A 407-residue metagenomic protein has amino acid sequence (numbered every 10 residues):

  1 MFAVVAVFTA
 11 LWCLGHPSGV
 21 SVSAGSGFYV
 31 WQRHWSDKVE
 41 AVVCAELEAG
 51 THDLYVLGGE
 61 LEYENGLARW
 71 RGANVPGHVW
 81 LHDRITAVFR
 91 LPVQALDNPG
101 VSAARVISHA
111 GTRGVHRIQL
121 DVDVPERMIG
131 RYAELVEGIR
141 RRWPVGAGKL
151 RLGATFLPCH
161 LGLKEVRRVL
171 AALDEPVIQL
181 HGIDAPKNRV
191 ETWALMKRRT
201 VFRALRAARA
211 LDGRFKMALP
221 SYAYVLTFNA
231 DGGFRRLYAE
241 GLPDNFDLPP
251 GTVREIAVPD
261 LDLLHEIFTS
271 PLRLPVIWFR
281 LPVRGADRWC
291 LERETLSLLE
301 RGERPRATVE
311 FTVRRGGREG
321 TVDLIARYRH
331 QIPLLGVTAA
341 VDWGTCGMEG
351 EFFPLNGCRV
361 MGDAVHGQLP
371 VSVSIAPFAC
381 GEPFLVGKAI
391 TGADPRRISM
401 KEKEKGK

Functional and structural regions predicted by a protein language model:
M1-L14: Hydrophobic membrane-insertion alpha-helices, especially the h-region of bacterial N-terminal signal peptides
V22-Q32, L57-A172, I178: Chitinase-like catalytic core of GlcNAc-active glycosidases
L54, L120, P176, M217 (+1 more regions): Conserved, mostly hydrophobic/aromatic
V75-W80, P282-D323, G336: Aromatic-rich peripheral "rim/lid" segments of glycoside hydrolase catalytic domains that contact and position glycan
G130-L237, G241: Substrate-binding surface in catalytic domains of secreted glycosidases
A218, Y222-Y224, F228-P305: Substrate-binding cleft of secreted/luminal carbohydrate-active enzymes
R318-L335, W343-T345: Asparagine-centered strand-capping/turn motif at beta-strand->loop junctions
M348-G392: Intrinsically disordered, low-complexity Pro/Gly/Ser/Thr-rich segments with frequent PxxP/GP/PP motifs and embedded
